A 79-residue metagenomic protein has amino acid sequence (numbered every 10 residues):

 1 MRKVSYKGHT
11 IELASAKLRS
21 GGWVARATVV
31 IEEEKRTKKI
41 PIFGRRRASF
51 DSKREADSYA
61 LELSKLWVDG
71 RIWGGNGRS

Functional and structural regions predicted by a protein language model:
M1-E34: N-terminal segment of the canonical double-stranded RNA-binding domain
K17, V30, E34-K35, D69 (+2 more regions): Compositionally biased, intrinsically disordered low-complexity regions
K38: Double-stranded RNA-binding/processing signature
P41-S79: Acidic, low-complexity intrinsically disordered segments
